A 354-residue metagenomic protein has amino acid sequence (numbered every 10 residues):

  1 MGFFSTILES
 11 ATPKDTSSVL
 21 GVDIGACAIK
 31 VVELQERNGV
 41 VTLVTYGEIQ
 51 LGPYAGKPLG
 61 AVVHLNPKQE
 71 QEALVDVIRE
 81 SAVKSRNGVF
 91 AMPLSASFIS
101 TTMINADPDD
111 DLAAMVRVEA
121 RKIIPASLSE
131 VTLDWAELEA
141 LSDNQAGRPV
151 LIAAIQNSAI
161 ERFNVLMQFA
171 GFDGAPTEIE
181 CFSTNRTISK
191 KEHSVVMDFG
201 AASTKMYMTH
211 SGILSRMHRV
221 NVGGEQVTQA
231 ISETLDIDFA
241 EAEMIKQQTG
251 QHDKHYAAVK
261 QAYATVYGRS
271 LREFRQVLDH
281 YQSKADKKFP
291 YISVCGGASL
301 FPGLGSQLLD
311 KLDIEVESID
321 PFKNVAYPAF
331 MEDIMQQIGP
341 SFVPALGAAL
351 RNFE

Functional and structural regions predicted by a protein language model:
M1-E119, E161-F163: Non-catalytic, solvent-exposed interaction/assembly segments
K14-A28, V32-Y46, A82-K84, F90 (+1 more regions): Small-residue (GG/TT-enriched) beta-loop-alpha framework at ligand/catalytic clefts
S18, Y54-V63, S97-D107, L138 (+4 more regions): Short hinge/gating elements
L74, V83-S95, M167, F172-D173 (+1 more regions): Short glycine-rich phosphate-binding loop at a beta-alpha junction
N87-S189, P321-Y327, P344: Active-site neighborhood for divalent-cation/phosphate handling
K190, E225, E317-E354: Glycine-rich phosphate-binding/hydrolytic loop that grips phosphoryl groups
M244-Y291, A298: Adenine-nucleotide phosphate-binding core of ATP-dependent small-molecule kinases
K287-E317, K323: Glycine-rich phosphate-binding loops at beta-strand->alpha-helix junctions
